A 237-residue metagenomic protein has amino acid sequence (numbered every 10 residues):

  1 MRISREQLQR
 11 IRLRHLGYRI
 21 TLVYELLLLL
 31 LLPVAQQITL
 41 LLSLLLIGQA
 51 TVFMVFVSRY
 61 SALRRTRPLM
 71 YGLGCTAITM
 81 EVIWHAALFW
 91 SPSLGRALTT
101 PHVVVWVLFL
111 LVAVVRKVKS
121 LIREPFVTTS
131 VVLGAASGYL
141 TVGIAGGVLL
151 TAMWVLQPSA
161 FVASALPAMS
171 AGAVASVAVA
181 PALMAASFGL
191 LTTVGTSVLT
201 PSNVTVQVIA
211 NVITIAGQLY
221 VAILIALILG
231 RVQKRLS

Functional and structural regions predicted by a protein language model:
R5-T21, R65-T66: N-terminal membrane topogenic signal
R14-L30, L73-T79: Alpha-helical transmembrane segments
L29-L42, V57-R64: Short, hydrophobic transmembrane alpha-helix segments
A35-L40, G143-A185: Outer-pore turret/helix-boundary of cation channels
Q36-A50, A97-L108: Structural signature of hydrophobic alpha-helical transmembrane segments
R65-T76, L98-V103, F126-G134: Cytoplasmic-side transmembrane-helix entry/capping segments in multi-pass membrane proteins
L111-S159: Pore-domain transmembrane helices of cation channels
V174-S237: Pore domain of cation channels
